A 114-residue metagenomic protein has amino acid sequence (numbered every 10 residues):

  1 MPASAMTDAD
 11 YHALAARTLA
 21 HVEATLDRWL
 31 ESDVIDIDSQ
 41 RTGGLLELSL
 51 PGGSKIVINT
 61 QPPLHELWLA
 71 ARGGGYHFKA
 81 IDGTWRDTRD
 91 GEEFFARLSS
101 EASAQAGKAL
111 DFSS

Functional and structural regions predicted by a protein language model:
P2-S114: N-terminal intrinsically disordered, cationic/polar leader segments that include organellar targeting peptides
